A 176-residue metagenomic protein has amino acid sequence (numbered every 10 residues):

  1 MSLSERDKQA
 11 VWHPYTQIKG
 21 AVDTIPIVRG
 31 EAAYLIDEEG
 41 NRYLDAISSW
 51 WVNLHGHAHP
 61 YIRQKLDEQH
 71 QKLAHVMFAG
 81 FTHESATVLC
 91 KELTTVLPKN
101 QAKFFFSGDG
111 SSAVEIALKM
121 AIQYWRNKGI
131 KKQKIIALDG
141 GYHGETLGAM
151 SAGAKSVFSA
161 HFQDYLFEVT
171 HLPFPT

Functional and structural regions predicted by a protein language model:
M1-E31, S48: Active-site-adjacent loop/helix segments that line or gate small-molecule/cofactor pockets in enzymes
Y15-T16, R42-I130, I136: Glycine-rich loop-to-alpha-helix module at the N-terminal edge of alpha/beta enzyme cores
I25, N127, A160-Q163: Short secondary-structure boundary/capping segments
V28-G30, I130, D164: A generic fold-level signal
D37-E38: Short, acidic, Ser/Thr-enriched surface-loop or helix-capping motifs
G140-T176: PLP-dependent aminotransferase-class I/II
